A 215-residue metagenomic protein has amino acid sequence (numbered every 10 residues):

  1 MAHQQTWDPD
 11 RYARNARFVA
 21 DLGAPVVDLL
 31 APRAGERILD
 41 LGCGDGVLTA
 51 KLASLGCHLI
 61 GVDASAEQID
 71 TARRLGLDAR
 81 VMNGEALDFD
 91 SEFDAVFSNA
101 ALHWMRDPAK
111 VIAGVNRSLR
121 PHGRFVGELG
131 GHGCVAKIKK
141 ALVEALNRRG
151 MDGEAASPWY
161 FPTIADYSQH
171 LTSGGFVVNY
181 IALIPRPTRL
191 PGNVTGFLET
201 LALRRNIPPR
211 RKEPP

Functional and structural regions predicted by a protein language model:
M1-E36, V47-K51, Q68-T71: Conserved class I S-adenosyl-L-methionine
L39, D45-L87: Class I SAM-dependent methyltransferase SAM/SAH-binding core
E85-V96: A short acidic, Gly/Pro-enriched loop at the edge of an enzyme's catalytic core that lines a small-molecule cofactor
A95-P108: A short SAM/SAH-binding and catalytic strip from SAM-dependent methyltransferases
A109-R124: A short glycine-rich, Lys/Arg-flanked "PGG" loop and its adjoining helix->strand segment in the class I
R124-R149: Conserved class I S-adenosyl-L-methionine
Y160-G174: Short alpha-helix
N179-P215: C-terminal helical/coil "lid" or tail adjacent to the Rossmann-like core of SAM-dependent
